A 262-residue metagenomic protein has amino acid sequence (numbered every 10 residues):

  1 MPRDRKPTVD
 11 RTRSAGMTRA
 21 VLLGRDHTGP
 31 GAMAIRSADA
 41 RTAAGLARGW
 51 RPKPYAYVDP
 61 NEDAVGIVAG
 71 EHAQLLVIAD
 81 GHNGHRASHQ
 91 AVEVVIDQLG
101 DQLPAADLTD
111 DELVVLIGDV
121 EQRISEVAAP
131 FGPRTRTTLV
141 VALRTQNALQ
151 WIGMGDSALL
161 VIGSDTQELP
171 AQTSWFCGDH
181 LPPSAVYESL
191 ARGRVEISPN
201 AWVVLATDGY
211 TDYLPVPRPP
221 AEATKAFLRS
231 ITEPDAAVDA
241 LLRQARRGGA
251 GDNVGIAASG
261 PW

Functional and structural regions predicted by a protein language model:
P2-W262: PP2C/PPM-type serine/threonine phosphatase catalytic domain
